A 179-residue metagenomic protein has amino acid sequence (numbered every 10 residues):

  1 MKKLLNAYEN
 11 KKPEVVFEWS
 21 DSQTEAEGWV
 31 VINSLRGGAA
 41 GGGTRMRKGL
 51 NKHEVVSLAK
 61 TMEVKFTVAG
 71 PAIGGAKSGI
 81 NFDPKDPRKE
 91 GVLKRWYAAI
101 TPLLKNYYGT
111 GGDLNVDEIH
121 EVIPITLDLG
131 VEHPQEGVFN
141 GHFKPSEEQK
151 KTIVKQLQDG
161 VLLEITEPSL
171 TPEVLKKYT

Functional and structural regions predicted by a protein language model:
M1-S20: Short, Gly/Pro- and small/polar-rich lid/capping loops
P13-V16, T24-V31, G41-G43: GHKL/Histidine-kinase-like ATPase module
E18-S20, V31-N33, R47, N81: Residues in well-ordered beta-strands of folded domains
Q23, L50, D86: A broadly conserved detector of short glycine/acidic/proline-rich loop/turn motifs that flank catalytic sites and bind
Q23-R36, T67-A72: N-terminal glycine-rich anion-binding loops that anchor highly charged ligand groups
T24, E63, P102-L103: Short, solvent-exposed loop/edge-beta patches enriched in aromatic
I32-V64: N-terminal cap/recognition module
R47, T67-T179: Glycine/serine-rich phosphate-binding loop and adjoining beta1-alpha1 elements at the start of nucleotide-handling
